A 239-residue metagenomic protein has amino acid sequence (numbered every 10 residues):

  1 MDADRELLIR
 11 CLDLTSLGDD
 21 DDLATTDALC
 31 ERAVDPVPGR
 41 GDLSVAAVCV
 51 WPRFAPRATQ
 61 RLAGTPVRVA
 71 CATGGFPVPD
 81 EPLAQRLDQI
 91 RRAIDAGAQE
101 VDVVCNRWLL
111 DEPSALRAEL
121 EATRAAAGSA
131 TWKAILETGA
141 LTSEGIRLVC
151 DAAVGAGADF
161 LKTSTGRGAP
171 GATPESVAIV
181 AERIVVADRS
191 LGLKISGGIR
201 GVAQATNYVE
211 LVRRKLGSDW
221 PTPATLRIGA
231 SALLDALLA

Functional and structural regions predicted by a protein language model:
D2-L43, R53-L193, V202-S231, A239: Alpha/beta enzyme core
V48-W51: Short, hydrophobic beta-strand segments that form beta-sheet elements in well-ordered domains
S196: Terminal helix/beta-alpha structural elements that buttress the NAD(P)+-binding lobe
I199: Short donor-sugar binding/catalytic loops of nucleotide-sugar-dependent glycosyltransferases, especially enzymes
A236: N-terminal beta-loop-helix "entrance" segment that forms/cooperates in small-molecule cofactor or anionic ligand
